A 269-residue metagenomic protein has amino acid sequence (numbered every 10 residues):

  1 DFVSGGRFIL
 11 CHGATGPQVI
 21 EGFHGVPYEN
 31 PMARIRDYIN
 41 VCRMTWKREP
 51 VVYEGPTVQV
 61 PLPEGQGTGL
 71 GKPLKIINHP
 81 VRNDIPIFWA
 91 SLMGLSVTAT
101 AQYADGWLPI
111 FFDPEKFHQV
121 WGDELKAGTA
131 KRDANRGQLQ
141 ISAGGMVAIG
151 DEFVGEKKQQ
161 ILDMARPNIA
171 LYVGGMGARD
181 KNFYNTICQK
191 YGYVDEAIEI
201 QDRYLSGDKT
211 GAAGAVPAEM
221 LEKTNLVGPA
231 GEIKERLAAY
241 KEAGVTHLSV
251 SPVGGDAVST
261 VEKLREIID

Functional and structural regions predicted by a protein language model:
D1-D269: Active-site-adjacent structural elements that line small-molecule/cofactor binding pockets in enzymes
